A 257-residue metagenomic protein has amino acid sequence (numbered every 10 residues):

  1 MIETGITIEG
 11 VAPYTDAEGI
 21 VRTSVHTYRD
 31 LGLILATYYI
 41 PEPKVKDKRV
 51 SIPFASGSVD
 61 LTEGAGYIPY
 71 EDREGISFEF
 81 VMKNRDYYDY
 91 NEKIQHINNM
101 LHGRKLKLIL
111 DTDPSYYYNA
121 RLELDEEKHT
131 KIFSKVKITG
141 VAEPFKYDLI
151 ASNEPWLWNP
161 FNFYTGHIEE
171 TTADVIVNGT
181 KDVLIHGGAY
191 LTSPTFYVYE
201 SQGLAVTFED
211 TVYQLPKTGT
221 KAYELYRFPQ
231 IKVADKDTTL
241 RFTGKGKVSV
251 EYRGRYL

Functional and structural regions predicted by a protein language model:
M1-F54: Polar/acidic, low-complexity leader/linker segments enriched in S/T/G and N/D
Y38-S77: Short, solvent-exposed beta-alpha or beta-beta edge segments that form flexible loop/patches at the rim of ligand
L61-R85, I132-K146, T238: Oligomerization/assembly interface segments of phage tail-like spikes and tubes
E79-E123: Short, acidic/charged, Gly/Pro-enriched secondary-structure junctions
M82-N84, L124-E126, A142-K146, E200 (+2 more regions): Beta-strand elements of well-folded, non-transmembrane domains
Y90-N98, V136, S152-W156: "Short basic amphipathic alpha-helical interaction patches in structured regions
K107-Y147: Short beta-strand and beta-hairpin "edge-sheet" elements
I150-L257: Intrinsically disordered, low-complexity segments enriched in serine, threonine, and glycine
